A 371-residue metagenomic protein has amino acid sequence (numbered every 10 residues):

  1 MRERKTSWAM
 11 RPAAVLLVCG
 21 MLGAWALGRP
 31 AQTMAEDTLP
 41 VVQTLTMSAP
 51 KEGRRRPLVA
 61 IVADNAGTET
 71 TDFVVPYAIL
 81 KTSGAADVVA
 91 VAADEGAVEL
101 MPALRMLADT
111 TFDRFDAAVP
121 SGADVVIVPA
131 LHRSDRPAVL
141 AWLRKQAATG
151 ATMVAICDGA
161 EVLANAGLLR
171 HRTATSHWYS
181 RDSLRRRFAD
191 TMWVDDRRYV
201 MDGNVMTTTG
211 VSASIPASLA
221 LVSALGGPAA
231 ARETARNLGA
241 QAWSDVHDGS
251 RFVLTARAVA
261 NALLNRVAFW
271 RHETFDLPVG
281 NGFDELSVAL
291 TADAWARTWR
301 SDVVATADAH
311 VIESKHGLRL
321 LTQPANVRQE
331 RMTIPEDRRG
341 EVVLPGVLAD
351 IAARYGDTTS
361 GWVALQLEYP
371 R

Functional and structural regions predicted by a protein language model:
R2-M153, E161-N165, D195, P216-R371: Extended, subdomain-level signal for the structured scaffold at the beginning of enzyme domains
N65, T173, G203, T207-G210 (+1 more regions): Glycine- and other small-residue-rich loops at beta-strand/loop junctions that grip anionic moieties
M153-V154, A174: A short beta-strand/loop micro-motif in the catalytic core of glycosyltransferases that engages the nucleotide-sugar
C157: Aromatic-residue-lined binding/catalytic grooves and analogous aromatic/hydrophobic interfacial grooves in multimeric
A160-E161, D182: Glycine-centered loop/turn positions within well-structured domains that cap or flank conserved ligand/cofactor-binding
A166-L168, W178, G203-A224: Short alpha-helices
R170-D195: A conserved active-site-flanking secondary-structure segment within enzyme catalytic domains
V194-M206, G239-A240: Conserved Rossmann-fold dehydrogenase catalytic segment
